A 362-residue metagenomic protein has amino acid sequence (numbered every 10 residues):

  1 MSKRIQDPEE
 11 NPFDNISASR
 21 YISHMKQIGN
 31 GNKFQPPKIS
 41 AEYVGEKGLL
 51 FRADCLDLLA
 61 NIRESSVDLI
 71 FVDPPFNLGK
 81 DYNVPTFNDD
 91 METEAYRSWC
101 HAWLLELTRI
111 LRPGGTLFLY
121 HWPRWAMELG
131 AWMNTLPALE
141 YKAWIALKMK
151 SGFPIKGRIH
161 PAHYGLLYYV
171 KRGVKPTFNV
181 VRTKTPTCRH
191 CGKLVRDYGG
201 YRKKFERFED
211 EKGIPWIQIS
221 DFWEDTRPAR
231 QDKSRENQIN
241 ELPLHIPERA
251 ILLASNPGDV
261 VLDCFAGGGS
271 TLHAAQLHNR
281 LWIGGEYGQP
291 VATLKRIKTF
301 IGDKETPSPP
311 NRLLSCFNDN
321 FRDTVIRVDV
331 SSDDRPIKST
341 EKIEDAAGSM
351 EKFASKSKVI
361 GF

Functional and structural regions predicted by a protein language model:
M1-L294, E344-F362: Core catalytic lobe of class I
E286-E341: Cysteine-dependent PTP/DSP-like catalytic domain, specifically the C-terminal lobe
